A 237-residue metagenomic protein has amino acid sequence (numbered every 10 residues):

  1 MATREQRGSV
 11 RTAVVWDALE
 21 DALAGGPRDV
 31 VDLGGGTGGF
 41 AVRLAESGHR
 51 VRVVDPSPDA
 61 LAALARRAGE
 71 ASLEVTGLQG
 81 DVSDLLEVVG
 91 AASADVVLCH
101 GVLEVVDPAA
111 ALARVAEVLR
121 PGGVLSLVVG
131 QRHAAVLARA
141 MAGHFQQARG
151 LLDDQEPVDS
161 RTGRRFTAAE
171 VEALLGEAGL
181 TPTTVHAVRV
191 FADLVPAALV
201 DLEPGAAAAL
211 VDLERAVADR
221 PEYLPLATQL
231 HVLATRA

Functional and structural regions predicted by a protein language model:
S9-G26: Conserved alpha-helix/loop element of class I SAM-dependent methyltransferases that forms part of the SAM/SAH-binding
P27-G34: Conserved class I S-adenosyl-L-methionine
G39-L85: Class I SAM-dependent methyltransferase SAM/SAH-binding core
L98: A conserved beta-strand element that flanks and buttresses the S-adenosyl-L-methionine
A109-V124: A short glycine-rich, Lys/Arg-flanked "PGG" loop and its adjoining helix->strand segment in the class I
V124-L151: Conserved class I S-adenosyl-L-methionine
T162-G179, V185: Short alpha-helix
T184-A237: Conserved Class I S-adenosyl-L-methionine
